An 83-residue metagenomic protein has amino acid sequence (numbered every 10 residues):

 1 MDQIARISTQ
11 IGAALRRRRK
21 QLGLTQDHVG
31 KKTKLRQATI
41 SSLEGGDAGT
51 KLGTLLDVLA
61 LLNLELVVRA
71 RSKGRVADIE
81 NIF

Functional and structural regions predicted by a protein language model:
M1-Q10: A detector for short, charged/polar N-terminal pre-domain segments
A13-H28, D57: Short basic helix-loop element that most often maps to the first helix and adjoining turn of HTH DNA-binding modules
L24-S41: Short alpha-helical DNA-recognition segment
G53-R69: DNA major-groove recognition helix of helix-turn-helix/homeodomain DNA-binding modules
V67-F83: Short, charged recognition helix plus adjacent turn of helix-turn-helix-like nucleic-acid-binding domains
